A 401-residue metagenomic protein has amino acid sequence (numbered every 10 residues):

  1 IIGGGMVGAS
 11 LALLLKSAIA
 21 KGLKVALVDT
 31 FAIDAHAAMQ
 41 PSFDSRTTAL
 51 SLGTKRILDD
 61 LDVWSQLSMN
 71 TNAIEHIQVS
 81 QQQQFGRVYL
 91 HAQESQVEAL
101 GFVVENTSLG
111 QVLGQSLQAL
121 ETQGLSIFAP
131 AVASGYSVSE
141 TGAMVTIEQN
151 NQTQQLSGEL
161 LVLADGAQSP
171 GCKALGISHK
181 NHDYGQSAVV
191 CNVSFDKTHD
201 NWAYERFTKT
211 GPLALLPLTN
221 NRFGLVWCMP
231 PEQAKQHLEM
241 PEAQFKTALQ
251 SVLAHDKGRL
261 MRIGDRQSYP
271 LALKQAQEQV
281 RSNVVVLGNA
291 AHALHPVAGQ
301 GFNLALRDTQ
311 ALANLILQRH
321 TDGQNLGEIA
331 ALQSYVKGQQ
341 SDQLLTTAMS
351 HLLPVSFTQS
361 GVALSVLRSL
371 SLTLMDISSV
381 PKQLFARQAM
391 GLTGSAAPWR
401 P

Functional and structural regions predicted by a protein language model:
I1-V7, A26: Beta1/beta-strand and adjacent pyrophosphate-binding region of the FAD-binding site in flavoprotein oxidoreductases
V7, I33, Q168: Conserved Rossmann-like nucleotide-cofactor binding loop
K16-F43: Glycine-rich FAD pyrophosphate-binding loop
Q40-Q82: N-terminal FAD cofactor-binding segment of flavoenzymes
L58, Q152-Q155, L160-R259, I263-R266: Conserved FAD-binding catalytic core of PHBH/FMO-like flavoproteins
N70-A174, H182-S187: Conserved N-terminal helical subregion
K235-H320, L326-G327: FAD/FMN-dependent oxidoreductases across multiple families
N314-P401: C-terminal helical "tail/cap" subdomain of flavin- and related membrane-associated enzymes
